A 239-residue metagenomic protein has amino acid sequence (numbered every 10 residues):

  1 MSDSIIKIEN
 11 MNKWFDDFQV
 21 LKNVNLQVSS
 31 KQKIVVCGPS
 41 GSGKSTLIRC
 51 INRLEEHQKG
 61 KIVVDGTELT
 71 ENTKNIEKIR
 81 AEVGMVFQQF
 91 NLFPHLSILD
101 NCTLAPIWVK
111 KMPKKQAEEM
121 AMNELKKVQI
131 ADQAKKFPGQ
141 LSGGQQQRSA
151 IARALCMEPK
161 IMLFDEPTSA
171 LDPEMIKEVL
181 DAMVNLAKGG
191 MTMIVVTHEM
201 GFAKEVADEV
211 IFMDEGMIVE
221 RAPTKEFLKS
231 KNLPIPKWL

Functional and structural regions predicted by a protein language model:
S4-I6, K13-E220: ABC family nucleotide-binding domain
F212-E215, V219-L239: C-terminal boundary and immediately downstream tail of ABC-type ATPase nucleotide-binding domains
